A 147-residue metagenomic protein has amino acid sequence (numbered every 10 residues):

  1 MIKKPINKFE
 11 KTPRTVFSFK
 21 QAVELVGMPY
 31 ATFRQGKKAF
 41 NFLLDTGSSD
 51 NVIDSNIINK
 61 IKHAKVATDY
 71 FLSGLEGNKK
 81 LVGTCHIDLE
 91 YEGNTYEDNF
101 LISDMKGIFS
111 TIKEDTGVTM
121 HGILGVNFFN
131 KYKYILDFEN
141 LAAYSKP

Functional and structural regions predicted by a protein language model:
M1-P147: Pepsin/retropepsin-fold aspartyl endopeptidases
